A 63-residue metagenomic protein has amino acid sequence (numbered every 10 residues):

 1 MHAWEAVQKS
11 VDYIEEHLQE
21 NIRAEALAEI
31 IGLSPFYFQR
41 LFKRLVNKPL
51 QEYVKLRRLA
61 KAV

Functional and structural regions predicted by a protein language model:
M1-I22, K55-V63: A short, Lys/Arg-enriched amphipathic alpha-helix from helix-turn-helix/homeodomain DNA-binding modules
K9, N21-V54: Basic/polar phosphate-binding segments, predominantly the helix-turn-helix DNA-binding elements of transcriptional
